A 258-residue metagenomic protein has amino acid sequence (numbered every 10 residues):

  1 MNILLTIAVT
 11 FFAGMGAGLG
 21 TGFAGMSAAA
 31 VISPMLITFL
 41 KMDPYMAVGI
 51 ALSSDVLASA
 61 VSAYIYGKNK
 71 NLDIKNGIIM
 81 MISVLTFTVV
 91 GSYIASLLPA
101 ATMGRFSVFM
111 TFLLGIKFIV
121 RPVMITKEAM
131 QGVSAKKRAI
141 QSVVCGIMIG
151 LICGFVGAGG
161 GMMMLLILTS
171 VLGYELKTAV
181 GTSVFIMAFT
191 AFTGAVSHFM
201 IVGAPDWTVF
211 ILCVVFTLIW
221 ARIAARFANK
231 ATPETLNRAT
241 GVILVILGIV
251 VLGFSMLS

Functional and structural regions predicted by a protein language model:
M1-L19, S33-F39, P44, I65-L151 (+2 more regions): Juxtamembrane transmembrane-helix boundary motif
G18, V48-V56, V180-A191, L244: Transmembrane helix-bundle signature of multi-pass membrane transporters/permeases
F23-I32, G157-I167: Transmembrane helix boundary and interhelical junction motifs in multipass membrane proteins
M26, V56-L57: Hydrophobic alpha-helical transmembrane bundles that constitute the permease/transmembrane domains of multi-pass
M42-I50, K75-N76, G173-V184: Membrane-interface alpha-helices at helix entry/exit sites of multi-pass transporters
S54, T182-H198, T208-A221: A small-residue-rich subset of transmembrane alpha-helices
T126-K127, A158-M163, Y174-T178: Short, structured loop/turn "capping" segments at alpha-beta junctions
